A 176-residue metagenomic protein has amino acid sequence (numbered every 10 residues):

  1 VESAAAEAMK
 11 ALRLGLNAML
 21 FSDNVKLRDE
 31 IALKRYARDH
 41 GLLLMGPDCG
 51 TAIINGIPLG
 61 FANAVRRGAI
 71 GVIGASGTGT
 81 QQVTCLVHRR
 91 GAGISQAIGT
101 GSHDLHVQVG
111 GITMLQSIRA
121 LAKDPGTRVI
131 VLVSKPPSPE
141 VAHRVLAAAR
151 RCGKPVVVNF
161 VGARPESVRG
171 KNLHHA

Functional and structural regions predicted by a protein language model:
V1-A176: Catalytic-core regions of core metabolic enzymes, especially those transforming organic acids/acyl-group intermediates
